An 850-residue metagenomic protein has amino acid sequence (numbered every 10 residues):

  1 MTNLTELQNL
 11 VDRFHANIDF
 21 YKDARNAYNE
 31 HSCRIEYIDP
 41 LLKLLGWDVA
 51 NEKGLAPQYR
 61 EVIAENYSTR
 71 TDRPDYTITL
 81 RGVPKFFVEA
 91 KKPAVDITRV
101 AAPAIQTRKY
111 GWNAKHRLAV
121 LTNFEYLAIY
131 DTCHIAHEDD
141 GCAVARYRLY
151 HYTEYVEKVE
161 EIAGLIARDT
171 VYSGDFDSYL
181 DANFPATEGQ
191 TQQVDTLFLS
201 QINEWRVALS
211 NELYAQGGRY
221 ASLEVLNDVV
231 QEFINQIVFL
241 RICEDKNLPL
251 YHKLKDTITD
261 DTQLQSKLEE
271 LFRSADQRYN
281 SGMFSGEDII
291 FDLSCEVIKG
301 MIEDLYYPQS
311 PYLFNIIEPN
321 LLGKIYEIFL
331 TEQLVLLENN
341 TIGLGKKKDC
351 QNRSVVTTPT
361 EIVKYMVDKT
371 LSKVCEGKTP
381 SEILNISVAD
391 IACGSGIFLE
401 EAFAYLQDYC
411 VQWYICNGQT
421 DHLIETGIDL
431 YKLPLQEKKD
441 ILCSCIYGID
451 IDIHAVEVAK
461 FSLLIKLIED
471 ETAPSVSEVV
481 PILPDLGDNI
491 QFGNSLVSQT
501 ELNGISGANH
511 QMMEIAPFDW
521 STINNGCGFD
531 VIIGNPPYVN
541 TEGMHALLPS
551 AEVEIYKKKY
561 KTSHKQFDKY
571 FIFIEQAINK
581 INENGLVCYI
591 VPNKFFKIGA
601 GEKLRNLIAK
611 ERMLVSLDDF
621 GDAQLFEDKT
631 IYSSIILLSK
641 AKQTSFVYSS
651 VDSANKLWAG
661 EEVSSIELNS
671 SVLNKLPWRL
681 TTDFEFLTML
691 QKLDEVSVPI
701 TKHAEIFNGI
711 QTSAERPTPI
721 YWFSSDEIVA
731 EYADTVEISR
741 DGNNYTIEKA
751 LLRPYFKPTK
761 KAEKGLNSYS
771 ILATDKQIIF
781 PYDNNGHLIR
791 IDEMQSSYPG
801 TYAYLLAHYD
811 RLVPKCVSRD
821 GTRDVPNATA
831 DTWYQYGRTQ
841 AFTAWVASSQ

Functional and structural regions predicted by a protein language model:
M1-L118, Y126-L165, G174-A182: A short, conserved, highly charged catalytic patch centered on acidic carboxylates
T2-A24, K92, A163-Q407, C445-A455 (+3 more regions): Preference for the N-terminal adenyl/adenosyl cofactor-binding alpha/beta module
A27, C33, A50-E52, A56-E65 (+5 more regions): SAM-dependent methyltransferase catalytic region
D39-K43, F233-E244, K324-T331, F461-I468 (+1 more regions): Short, hydrophobic/amphipathic alpha-helical patches that form generic packing surfaces within helical domains
I78-L80, K91-V95, L321, E327-L330 (+14 more regions): Short, flexible loop/turn elements at secondary-structure junctions
K92, R99, L118, F571 (+2 more regions): Polybasic, glycine- and aromatic-enriched phosphate-binding surface used to engage nucleic acids
H252-R278, S475-P484, F518, T522-I523 (+2 more regions): Short, surface-exposed recognition loops and adjoining beta-strand edges that mediate ligand/DNA contacts, enriched
L271-R273, Q277-R278, G282, C445 (+5 more regions): Polynucleotide-recognition surfaces of large bacterial nucleic-acid defense/processing enzymes
